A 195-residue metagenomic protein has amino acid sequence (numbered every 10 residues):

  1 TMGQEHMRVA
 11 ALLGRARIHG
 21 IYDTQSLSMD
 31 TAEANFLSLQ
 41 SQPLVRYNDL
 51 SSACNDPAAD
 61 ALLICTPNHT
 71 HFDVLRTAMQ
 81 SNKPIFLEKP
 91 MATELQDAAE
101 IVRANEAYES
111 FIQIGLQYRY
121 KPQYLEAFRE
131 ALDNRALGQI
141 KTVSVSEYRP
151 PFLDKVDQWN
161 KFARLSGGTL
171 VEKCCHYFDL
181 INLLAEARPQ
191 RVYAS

Functional and structural regions predicted by a protein language model:
T1-L39: N-terminal Rossmann-like dinucleotide-binding module
H6, Q42-A104: Beta-loop-alpha module in the N-terminal Rossmann-like domain of NAD(P)-dependent dehydrogenases, especially those
G20, D60-A61, T142: Short, Asp-centered acidic motifs that coordinate Mg2+ and/or phosphate in catalytic or ligand-binding sites
T31-S41, E100, A104-A107: Short, conserved SAM-binding/catalytic segment of Class I S-adenosyl-L-methionine-dependent methyltransferases
T70, P90, Q113-Y120, L125: Rossmann-like NAD(P)(H) cofactor-binding subdomain of soluble oxidoreductases
E100-Y118, G138-V143: Rossmann-fold dehydrogenase core element
Y118-S195: Predominantly a Rossmann-like dinucleotide-binding segment in NAD(P)-dependent oxidoreductases
